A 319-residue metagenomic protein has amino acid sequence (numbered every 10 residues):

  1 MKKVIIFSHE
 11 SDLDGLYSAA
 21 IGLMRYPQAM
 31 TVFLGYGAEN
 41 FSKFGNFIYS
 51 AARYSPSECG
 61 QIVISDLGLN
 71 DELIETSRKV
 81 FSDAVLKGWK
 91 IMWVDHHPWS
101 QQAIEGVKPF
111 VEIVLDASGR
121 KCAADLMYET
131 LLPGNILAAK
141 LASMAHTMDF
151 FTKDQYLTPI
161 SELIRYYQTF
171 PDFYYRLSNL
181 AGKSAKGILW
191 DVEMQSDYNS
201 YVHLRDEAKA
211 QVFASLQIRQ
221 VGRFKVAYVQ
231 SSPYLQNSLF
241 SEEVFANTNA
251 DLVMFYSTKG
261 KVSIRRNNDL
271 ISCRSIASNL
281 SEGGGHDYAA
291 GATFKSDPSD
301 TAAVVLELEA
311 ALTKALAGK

Functional and structural regions predicted by a protein language model:
K2-Y54: Anionic-ligand anchoring segments at beta-strand to alpha-helix junctions in alpha/beta enzyme folds, i.e., glycine
K3, S57-C59, N199-K319: Gly/His-enriched, cation/cofactor- and phosphate-binding structural elements
H9-E10, S65-L69, V229-P233, N267: Structural motif
G22, D66, D95, M127 (+3 more regions): Divalent metal-coordination and catalytic microenvironments
A38-E39, G68-L73, Y234-Q236: Short acidic, S/G/P-rich loop/turn micro-motifs used as interaction or catalytic elements
T76-G88: Catalytic-core regions built around general acid/base machinery
P98, A103-Y174: Short alpha-helices
D149-S238: Glycine-rich, Lys/Arg-enriched anion-binding loops that position phosphate/diphosphate groups for phosphoryl
